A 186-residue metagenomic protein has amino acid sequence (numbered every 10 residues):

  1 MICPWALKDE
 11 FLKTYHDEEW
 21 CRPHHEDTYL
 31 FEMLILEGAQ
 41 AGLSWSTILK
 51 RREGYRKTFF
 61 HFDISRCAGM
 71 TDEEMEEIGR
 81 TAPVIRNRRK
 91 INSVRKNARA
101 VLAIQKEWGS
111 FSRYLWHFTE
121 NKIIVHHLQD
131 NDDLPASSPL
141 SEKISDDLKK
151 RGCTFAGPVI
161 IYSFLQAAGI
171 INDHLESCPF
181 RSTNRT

Functional and structural regions predicted by a protein language model:
M1-T186: HhH-family (HhH-GPD) DNA N-glycosylase catalytic core used in base-excision repair
